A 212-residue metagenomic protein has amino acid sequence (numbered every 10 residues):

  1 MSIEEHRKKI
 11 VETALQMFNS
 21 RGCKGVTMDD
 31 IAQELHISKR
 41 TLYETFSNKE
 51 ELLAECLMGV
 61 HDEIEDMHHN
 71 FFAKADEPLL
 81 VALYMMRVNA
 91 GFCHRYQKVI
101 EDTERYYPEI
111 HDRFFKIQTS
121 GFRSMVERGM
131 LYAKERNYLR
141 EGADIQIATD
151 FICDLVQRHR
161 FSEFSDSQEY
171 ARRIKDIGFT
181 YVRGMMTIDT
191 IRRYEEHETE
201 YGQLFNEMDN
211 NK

Functional and structural regions predicted by a protein language model:
M1-R21, G25-I37, E50-A54: Basic, helix-initiating cap at the start of DNA-binding domains
N19, Y43-S47, E55, G59 (+1 more regions): Base-recognition residues in the alpha-helical recognition helix of bacterial helix-turn-helix
R40: Key DNA-contact positions within bacterial/archaeal DNA-binding proteins
E55, D66-V99, T149: Hydrophobic alpha-helical connector segments
R87-R113, E127-R128, D150, Y194-E198: Amphipathic alpha-helical segments used for helix-helix packing
I110-Y138, A143-F161: Amphipathic alpha-helical packing segments from all-alpha helical-bundle domains
L131, Q168-K212: C-terminal peripheral helix-coil segments that are non-catalytic and often amphipathic
